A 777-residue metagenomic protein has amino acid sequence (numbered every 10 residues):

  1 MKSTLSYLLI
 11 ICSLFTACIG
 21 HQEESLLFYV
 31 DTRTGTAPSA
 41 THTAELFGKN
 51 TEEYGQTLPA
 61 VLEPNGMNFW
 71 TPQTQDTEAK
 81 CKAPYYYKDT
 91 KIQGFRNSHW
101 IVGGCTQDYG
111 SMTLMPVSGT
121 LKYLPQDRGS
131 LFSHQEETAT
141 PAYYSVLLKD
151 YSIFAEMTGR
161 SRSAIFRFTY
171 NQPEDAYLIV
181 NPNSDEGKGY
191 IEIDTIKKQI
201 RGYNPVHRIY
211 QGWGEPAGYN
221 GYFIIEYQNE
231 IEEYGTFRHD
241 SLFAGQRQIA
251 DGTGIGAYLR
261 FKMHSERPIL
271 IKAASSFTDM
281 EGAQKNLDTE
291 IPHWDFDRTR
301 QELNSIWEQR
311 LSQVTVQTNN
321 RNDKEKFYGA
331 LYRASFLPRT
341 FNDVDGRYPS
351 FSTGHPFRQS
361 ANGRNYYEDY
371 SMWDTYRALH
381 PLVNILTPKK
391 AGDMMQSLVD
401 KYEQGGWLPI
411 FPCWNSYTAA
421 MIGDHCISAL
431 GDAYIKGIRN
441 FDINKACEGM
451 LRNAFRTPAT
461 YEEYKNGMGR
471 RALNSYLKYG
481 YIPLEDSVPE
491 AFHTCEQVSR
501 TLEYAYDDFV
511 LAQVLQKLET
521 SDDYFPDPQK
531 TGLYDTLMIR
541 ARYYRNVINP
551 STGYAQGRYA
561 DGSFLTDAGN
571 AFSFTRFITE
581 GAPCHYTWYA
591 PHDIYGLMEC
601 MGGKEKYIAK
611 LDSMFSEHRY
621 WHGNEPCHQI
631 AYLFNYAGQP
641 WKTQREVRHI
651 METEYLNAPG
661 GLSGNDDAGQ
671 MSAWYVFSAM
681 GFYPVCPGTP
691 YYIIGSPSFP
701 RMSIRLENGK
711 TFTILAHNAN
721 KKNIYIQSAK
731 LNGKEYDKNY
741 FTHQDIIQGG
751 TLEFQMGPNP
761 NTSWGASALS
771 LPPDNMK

Functional and structural regions predicted by a protein language model:
M1-E23: Bacterial Sec-dependent N-terminal signal peptides
H21-H380, N384-S428, Y434-L502, V510-T520 (+11 more regions): Accessory carbohydrate-recognition regions in carbohydrate-active enzymes
